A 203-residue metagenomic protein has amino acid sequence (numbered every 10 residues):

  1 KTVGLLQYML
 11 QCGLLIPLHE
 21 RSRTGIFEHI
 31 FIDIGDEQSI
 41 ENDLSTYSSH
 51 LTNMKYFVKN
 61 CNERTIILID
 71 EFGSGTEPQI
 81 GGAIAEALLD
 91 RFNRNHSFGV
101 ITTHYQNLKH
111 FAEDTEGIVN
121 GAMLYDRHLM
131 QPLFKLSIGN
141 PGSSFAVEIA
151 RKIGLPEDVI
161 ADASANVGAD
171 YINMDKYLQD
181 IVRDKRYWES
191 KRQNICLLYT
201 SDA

Functional and structural regions predicted by a protein language model:
K1-K191: ATPase nucleotide-binding head domains, primarily ABC-like/P-loop NTPase cores
Y199-A203: Conserved small/polar residues in nucleotide/adenosyl-binding loops
